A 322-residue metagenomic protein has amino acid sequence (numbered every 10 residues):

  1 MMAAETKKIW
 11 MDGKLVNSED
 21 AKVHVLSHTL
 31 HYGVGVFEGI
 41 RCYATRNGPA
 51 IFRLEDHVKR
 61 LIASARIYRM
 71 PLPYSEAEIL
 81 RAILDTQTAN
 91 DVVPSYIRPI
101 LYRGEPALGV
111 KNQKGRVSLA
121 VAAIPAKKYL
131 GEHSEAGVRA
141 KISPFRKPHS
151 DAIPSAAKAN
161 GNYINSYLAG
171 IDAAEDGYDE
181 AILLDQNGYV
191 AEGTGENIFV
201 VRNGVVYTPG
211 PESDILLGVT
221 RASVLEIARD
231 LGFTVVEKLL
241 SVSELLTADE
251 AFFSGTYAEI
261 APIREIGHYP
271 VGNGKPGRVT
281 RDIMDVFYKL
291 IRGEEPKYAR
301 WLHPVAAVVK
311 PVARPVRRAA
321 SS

Functional and structural regions predicted by a protein language model:
M1-Y74, E78-D85, L108-S322: Helix-start/capping segments and mature chain N-termini
T88-S95, F233: Short secondary-structure junctions
P94-Y96, Y178-D179: Short secondary-structure junction motifs
Y102-A107: Short, internal active-site loops enriched in acidic
